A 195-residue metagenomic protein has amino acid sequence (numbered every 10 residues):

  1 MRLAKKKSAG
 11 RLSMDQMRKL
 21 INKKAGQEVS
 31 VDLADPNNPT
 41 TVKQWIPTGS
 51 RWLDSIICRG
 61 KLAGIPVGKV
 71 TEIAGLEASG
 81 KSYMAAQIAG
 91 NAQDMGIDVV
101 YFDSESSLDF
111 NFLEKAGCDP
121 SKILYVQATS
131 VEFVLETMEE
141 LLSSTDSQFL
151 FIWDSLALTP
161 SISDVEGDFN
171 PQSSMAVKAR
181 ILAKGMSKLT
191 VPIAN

Functional and structural regions predicted by a protein language model:
K5-K122, L135-S143: The Walker A/P-loop phosphate-binding site
Q93-D94, S173-N195: Substrate-engagement module of ASCE P-loop NTPases
L108, T159-P160: Catalytic P-loop NTPase motifs of RecA-like helicase/translocase cores
S121-V131, D164-L182: Flexible beta-alpha connector loops of hexameric P-loop NTPases
T137-F151, L189-T190: Short amphipathic alpha-helices and their capping/turn segments at secondary-structure boundaries
S155: Walker B catalytic acidic pair
P160-G167, I193: Conserved ATPase-coupling elements of RecA-like P-loop NTPase cores
